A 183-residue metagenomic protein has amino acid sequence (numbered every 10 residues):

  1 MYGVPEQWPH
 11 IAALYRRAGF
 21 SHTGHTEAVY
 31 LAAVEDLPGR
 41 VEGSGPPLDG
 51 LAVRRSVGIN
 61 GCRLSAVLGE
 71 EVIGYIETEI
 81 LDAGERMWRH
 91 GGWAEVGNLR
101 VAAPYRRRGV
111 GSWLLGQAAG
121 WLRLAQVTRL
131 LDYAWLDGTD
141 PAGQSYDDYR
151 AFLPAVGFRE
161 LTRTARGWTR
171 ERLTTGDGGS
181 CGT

Functional and structural regions predicted by a protein language model:
M1-G45, R166-R170: Acyl-donor-binding surface of acyltransferase catalytic domains
M1-V4, L122-A142: Conserved GNAT acetyl-CoA-binding A-motif
Y15, F20, Y149-L153, F158: Conserved active-site tyrosine of GNAT-family acetyltransferases
T26-G50, G58-N60, I73, T175-T183: A short, well-structured alpha-helix characteristic of acyl/acetyltransferase catalytic modules
S56-A103: A conserved beta-strand-loop-helix scaffold within acyl/acetyltransferase catalytic domains
A83-E85, D137-P141, T169: Flexible loop/turn segments at secondary-structure boundaries
V101, R107-L124, D147-A155: Conserved acetyl-CoA-binding loop-helix of GNAT-fold acetyltransferases
